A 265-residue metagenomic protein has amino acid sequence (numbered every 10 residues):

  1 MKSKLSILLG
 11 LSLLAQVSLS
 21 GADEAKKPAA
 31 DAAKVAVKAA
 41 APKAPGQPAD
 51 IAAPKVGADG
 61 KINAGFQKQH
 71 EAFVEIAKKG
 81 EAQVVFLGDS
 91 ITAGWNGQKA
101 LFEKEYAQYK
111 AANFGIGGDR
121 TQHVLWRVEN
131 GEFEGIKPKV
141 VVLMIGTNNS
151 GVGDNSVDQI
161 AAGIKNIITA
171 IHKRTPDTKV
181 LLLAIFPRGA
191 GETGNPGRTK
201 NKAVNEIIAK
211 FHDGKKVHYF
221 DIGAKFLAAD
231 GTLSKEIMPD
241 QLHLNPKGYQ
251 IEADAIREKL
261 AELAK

Functional and structural regions predicted by a protein language model:
M1-L87, I91-K104, A261-K265: N-terminal secretory targeting modules
I51-K61, N113-H123, G151, Q241: Acidic/histidine-rich helix-loop elements that form or flank divalent-metal/phosphate-binding sites at the catalytic
A72, A82, F86, D119 (+9 more regions): Extracytoplasmic/secreted proteins, especially bacterial periplasmic and envelope-associated proteins
A77-E81, K104-A107, E134-K137, K173-T175 (+1 more regions): Extracellular/periplasmic catalytic domains that process cell-envelope and extracellular macromolecules
Q83-G88, K110-G115, K139-I145, K179-A184 (+2 more regions): Structural recognition of the beta-strand scaffold that forms the well-ordered cores of secreted hydrolase catalytic
A93-A107, T121-K165, A170, L181 (+1 more regions): Oxyanion-hole/transition-state-stabilizing segment in secreted/luminal serine hydrolases and related acyltransferases
A111-F114, S150-V157, E192-N195, M238-H243: Second-shell loop/turn segments in exported
P187-K265: Catalytic His-Asp segment of secreted/periplasmic serine-dependent ester chemistry enzymes
